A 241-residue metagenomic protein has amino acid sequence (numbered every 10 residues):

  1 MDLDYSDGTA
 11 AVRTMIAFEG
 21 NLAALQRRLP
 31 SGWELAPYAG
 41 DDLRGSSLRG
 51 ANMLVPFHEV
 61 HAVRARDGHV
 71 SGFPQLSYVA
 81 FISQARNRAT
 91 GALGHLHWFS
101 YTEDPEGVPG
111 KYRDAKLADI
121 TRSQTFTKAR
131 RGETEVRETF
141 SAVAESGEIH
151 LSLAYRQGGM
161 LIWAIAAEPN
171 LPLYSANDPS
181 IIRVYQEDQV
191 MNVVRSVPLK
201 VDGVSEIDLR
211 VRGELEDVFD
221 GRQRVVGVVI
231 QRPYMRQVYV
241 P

Functional and structural regions predicted by a protein language model:
M1-A62, D217-P241: Hydrophobic, proline/glycine-rich low-complexity stretches
P56-E145: Aromatic- and glycine-enriched beta-alpha-beta binding-site module
D114-P241: Interaction-surface and assembly-scaffold signal
